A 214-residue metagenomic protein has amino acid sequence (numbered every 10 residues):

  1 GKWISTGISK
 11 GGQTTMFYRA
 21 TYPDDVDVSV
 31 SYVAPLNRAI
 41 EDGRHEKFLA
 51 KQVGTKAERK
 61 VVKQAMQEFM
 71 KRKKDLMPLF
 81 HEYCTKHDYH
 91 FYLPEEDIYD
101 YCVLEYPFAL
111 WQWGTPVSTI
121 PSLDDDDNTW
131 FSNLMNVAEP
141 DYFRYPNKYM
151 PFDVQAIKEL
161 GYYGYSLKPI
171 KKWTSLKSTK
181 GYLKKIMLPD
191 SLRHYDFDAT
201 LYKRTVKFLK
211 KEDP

Functional and structural regions predicted by a protein language model:
G1-S9: Alpha/beta-hydrolase fold nucleophile elbow
I4, V28-Y32, P214: Hydrophobic/aromatic beta-strand patches that form the interior of the parallel beta-sheet core in alpha/beta enzyme
S5, M16, Y202-T205: Solvent-exposed, well-ordered amphipathic alpha-helical segments that flank/support binding or catalytic loops
S9-K10, V33: Catalytic nucleophile serine of serine hydrolases, specifically the conserved "nucleophile elbow" pentapeptide
G11, N37, Y165: Surface-exposed, flexible loop/turn segments at secondary-structure boundaries
F17-V154: Alpha/beta-hydrolase
L104-P214: C-terminal subdomain of alpha/beta-hydrolase-fold enzymes, centered on the catalytic histidine and its supporting
